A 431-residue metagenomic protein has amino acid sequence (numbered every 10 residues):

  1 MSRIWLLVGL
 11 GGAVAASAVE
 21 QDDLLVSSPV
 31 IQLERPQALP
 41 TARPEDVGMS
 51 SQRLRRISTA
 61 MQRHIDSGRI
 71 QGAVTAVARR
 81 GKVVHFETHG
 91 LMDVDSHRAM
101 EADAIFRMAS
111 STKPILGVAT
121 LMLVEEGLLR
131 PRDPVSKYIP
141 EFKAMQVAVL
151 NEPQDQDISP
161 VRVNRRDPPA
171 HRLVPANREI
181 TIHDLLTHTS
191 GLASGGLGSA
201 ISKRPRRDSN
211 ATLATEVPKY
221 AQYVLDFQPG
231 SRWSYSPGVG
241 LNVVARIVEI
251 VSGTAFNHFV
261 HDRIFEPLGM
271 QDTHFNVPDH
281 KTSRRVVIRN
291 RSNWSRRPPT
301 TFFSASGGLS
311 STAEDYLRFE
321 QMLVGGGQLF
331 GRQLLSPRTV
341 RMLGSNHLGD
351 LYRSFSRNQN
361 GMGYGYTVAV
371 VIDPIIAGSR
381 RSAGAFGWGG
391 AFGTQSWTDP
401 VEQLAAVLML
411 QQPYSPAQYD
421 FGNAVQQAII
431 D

Functional and structural regions predicted by a protein language model:
M1-L7: Short amphipathic, positively biased membrane-proximal segments that drive organelle/inner-membrane targeting
G9-S17: Hydrophobic h-region of N-terminal signal peptides that target proteins for export in Gram-negative bacteria
L24, V30-A38, D93, P134-A383: Short, surface-exposed loop or secondary-structure junction motifs that flank catalytic or metal-binding residues
R35, T41-M108, L128-R130, A144-E152 (+3 more regions): Short, conserved catalytic-motif segment at the N-terminal edge
S50, K113, T312: Short, conserved phosphate/pyrophosphate- and ester-handling motifs at nucleotide-, phospho-/glycolipid
R55-Q62, G81-F86, F106-V135, K143 (+4 more regions): Active-site SXXK
S67-R69, R98-M100, R130, L173-I180 (+2 more regions): Extracellular/periplasmic catalytic domains that process cell-envelope and extracellular macromolecules
V244, Q395-W397, Q403-Q412: Short, well-ordered beta-strand elements
